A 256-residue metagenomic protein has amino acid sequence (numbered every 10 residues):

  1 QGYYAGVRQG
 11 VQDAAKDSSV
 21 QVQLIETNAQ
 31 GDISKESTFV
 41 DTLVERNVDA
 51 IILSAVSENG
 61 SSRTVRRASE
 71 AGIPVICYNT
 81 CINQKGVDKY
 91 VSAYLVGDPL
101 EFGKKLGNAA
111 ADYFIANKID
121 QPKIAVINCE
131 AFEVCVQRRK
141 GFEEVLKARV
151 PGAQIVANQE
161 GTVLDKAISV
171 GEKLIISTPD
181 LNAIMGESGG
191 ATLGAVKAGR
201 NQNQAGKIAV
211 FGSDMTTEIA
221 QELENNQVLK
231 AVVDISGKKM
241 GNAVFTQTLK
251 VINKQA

Functional and structural regions predicted by a protein language model:
Q1-A256: A residue-level marker of the well-folded mature domains of exported/periplasmic proteins
